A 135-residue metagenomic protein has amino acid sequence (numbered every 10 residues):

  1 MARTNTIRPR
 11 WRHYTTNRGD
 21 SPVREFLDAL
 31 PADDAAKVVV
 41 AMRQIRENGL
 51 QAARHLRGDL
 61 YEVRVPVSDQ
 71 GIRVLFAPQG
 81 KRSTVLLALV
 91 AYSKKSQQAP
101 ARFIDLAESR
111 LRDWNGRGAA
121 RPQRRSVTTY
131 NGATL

Functional and structural regions predicted by a protein language model:
M1-G71, G80-L86, Y92-L135: Basic, Lys/Arg-enriched alpha-helical interface segments
